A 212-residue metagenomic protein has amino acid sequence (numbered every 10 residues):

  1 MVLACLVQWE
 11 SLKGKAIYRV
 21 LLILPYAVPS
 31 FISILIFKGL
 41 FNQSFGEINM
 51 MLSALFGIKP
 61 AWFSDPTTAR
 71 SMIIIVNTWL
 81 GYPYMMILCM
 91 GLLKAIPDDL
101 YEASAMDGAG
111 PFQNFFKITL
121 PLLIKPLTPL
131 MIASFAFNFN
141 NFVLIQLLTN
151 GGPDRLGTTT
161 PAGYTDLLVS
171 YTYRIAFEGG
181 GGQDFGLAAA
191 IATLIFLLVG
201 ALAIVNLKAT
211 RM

Functional and structural regions predicted by a protein language model:
M1-M212: A structural signal for multi-pass alpha-helical bundles of membrane permease subunits that mediate small-molecule
